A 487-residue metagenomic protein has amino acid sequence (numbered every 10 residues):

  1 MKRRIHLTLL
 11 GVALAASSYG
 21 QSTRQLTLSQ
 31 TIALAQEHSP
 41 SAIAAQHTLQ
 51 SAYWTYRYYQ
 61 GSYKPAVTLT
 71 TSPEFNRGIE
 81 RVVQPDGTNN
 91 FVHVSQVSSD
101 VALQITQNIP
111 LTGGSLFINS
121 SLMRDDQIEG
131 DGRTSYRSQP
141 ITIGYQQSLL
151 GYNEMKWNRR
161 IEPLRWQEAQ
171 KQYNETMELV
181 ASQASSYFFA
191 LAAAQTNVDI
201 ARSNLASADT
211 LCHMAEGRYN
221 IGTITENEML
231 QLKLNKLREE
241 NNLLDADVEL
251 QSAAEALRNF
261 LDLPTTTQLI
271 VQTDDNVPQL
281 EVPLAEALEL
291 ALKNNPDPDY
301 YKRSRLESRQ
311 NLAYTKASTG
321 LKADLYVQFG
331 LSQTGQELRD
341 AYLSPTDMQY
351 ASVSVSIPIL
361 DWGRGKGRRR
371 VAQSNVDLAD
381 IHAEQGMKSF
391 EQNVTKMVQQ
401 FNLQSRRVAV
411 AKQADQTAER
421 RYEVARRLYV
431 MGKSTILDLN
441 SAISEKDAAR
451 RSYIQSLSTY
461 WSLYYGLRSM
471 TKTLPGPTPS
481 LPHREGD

Functional and structural regions predicted by a protein language model:
M1-T8: Bacterial N-terminal signal peptides that target proteins for export
H6, T68, R77, V277 (+1 more regions): Acidic, low-complexity, intrinsically disordered peripheral segments
G11-Y19: Hydrophobic h-region of N-terminal signal peptides that target proteins for export in Gram-negative bacteria
I32-Q36, T88-N90, I224, E228-M229 (+3 more regions): Amphipathic alpha-helical coiled-coil scaffold segments and their short linker/junction regions
A33-I43, Q50-P65, A102-S135, I143-I161 (+6 more regions): A glycine-/polar-enriched beta->alpha junction
A44-Y59, T176, V180-A201, G217 (+6 more regions): Amphipathic alpha-helical coiled-coil segments
T70-I143, V271-P283, A313, Y326-I357 (+1 more regions): Small/polar, glycine/serine/threonine/aspartate-rich low-complexity segments that form flexible
R160-L164, Q170-L290, Q400, E445-K446 (+1 more regions): Periplasmic alpha-helical coiled-coil/stalk elements that build and connect Gram-negative outer-membrane
